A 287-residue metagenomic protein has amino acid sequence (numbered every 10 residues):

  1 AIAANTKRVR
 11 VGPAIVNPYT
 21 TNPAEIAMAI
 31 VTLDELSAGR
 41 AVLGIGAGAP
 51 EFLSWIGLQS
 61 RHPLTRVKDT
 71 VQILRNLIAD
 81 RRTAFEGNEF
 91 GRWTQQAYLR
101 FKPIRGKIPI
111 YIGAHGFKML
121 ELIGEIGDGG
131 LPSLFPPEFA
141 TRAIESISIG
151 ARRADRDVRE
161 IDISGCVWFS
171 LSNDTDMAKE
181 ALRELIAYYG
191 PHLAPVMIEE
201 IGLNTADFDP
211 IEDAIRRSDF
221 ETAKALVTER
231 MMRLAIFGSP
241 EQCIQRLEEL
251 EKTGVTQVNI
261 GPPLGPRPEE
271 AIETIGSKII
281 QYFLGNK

Functional and structural regions predicted by a protein language model:
A1-K287: Active-site-adjacent structural elements that line small-molecule/cofactor binding pockets in enzymes
